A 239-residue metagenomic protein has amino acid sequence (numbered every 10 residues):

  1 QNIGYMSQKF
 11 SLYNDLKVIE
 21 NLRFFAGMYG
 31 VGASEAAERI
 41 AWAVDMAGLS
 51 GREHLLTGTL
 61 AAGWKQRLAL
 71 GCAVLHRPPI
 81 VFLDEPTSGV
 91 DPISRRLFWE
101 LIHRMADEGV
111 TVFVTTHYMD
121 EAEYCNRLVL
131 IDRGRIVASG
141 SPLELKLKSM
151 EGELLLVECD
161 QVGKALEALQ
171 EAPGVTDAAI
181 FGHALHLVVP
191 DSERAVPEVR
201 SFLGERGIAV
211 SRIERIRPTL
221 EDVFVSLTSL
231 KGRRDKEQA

Functional and structural regions predicted by a protein language model:
R23, G27, S34-R52: Conserved ABC ATPase "signature" region
L56-G63: Conserved ABC ATPase signature
L70: Hydrophobic anchor residue at the start of the ABC signature
R77: Conserved catalytic motifs of ABC-family nucleotide-binding domains
V81-D84: Catalytic Walker B motif of ABC-type/P-loop ATPase nucleotide-binding domains
E100-V114, M119-P190: ABC transporter nucleotide-binding domain
